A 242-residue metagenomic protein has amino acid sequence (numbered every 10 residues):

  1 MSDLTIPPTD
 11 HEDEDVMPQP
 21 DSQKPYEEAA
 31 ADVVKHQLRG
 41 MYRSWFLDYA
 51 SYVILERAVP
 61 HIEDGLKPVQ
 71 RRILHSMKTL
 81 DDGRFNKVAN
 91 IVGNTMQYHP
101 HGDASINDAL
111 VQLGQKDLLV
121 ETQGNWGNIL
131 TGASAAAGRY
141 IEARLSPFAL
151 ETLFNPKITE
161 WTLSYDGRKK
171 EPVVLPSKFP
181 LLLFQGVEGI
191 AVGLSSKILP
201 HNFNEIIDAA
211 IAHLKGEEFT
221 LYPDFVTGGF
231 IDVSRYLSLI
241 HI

Functional and structural regions predicted by a protein language model:
S2-L237: Catalytic phosphate-handling regions of large nucleic-acid enzymes and associated NTPases
I240-I242: Conserved small/polar residues in nucleotide/adenosyl-binding loops
